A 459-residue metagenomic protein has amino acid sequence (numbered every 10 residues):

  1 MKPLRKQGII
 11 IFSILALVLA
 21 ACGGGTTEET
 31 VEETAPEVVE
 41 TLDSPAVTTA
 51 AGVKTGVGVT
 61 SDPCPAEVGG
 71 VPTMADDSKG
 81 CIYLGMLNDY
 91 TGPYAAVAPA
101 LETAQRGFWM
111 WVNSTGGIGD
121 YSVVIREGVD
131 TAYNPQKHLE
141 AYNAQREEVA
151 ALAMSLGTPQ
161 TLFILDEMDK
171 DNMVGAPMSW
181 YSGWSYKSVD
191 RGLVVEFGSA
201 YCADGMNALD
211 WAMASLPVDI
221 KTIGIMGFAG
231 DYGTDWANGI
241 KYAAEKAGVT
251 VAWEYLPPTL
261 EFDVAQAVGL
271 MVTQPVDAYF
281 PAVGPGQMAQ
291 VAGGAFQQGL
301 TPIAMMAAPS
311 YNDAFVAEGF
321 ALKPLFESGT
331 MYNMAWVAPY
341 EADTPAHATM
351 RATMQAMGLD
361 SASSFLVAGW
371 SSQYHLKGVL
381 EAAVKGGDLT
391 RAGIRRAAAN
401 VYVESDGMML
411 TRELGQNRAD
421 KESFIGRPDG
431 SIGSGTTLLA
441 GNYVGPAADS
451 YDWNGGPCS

Functional and structural regions predicted by a protein language model:
V18-A21: C-terminal motif of bacterial Sec signal peptides marking the signal peptidase cleavage site
G23-T26: Bacterial signal peptide processing site
L42-A75, G80-I82, V401-S459: Solvent-exposed, acidic/polar segments of extracytosolic/periplasmic ligand-binding ectodomains
T60, E67-K79, G85-R106, G128-P135 (+3 more regions): Extracytoplasmic "Venus flytrap"
G69, A96-T103, T115-S188, F197 (+2 more regions): Beta-alpha junction/loop-to-helix N-cap segments that form part of ligand/metal-binding clefts
G69-G70, V149-Y255, I303-S328: Extracytoplasmic ligand/sensor domains, especially the bilobed periplasmic-binding protein
A229, A237-K241, P285, Q290 (+1 more regions): Extracellular/periplasmic ligand-binding modules, especially the Venus flytrap/periplasmic-binding
A295-W370, G455-C458: Extracellular/periplasmic periplasmic-binding protein-like sensory domains
